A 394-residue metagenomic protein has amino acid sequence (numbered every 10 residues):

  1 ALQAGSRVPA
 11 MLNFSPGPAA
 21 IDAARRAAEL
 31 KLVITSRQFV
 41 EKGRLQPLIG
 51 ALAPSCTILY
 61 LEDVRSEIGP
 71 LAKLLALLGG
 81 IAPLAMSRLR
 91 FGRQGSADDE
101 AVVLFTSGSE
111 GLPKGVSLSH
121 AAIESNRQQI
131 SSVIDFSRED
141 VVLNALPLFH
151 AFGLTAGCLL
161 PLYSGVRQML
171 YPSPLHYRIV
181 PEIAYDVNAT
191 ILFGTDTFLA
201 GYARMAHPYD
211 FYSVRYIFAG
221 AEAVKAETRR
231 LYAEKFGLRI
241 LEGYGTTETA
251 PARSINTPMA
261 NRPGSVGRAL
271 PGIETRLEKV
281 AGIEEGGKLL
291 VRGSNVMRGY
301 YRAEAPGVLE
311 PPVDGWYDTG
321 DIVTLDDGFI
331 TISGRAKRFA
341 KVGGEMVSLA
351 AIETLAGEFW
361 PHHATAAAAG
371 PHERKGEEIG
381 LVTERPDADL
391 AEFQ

Functional and structural regions predicted by a protein language model:
A1, G5, N13, F136 (+3 more regions): Conserved AMP-binding
L2, V33, E100, T106-S109 (+5 more regions): Conserved S/T- and glycine-rich ATP-binding loop of Class I adenylate-forming
Q3, E124-V141, F149-I191, R204-M205: Conserved AMP-binding/adenylation subdomain of ANL enzymes
A4-L77, R90, N188, T195 (+2 more regions): Structural core segment of the AMP-binding/adenylate-forming
V33, L192, G287, G293 (+2 more regions): AMP-binding/adenylate-forming catalytic core of the ANL superfamily
I58-F105, L112, S132-V141: Conserved pre-ATP/AMP-binding loop-to-beta segment of ANL
L61, K73-I81, V166, A189-G194 (+2 more regions): Gly/Ser/Thr-rich phosphate-binding loop
R268-G272, A281-V313, E345-V347: Conserved ATP/PPi-binding loop(s) of AMP-dependent carboxylate-activating enzymes
